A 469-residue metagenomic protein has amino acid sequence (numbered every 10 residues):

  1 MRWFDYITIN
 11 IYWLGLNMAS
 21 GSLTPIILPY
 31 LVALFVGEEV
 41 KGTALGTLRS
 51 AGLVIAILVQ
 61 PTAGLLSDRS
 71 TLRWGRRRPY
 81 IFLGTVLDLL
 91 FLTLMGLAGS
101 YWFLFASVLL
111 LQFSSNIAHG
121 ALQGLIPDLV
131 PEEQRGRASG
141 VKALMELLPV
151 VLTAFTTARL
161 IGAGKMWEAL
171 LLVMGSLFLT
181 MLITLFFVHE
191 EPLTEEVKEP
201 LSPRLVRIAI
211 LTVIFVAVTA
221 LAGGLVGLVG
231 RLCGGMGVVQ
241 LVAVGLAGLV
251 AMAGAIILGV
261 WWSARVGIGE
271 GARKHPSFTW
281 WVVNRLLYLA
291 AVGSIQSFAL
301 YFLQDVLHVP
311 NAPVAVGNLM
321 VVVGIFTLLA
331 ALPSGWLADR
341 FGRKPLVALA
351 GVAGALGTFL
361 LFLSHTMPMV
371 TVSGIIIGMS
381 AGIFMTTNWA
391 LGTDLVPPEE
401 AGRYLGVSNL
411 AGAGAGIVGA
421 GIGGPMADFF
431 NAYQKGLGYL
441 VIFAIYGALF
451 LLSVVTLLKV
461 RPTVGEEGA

Functional and structural regions predicted by a protein language model:
T24-G42, G230-M236, S297-A315: Short amphipathic helix-loop junctions that connect adjacent transmembrane helices in Major Facilitator Superfamily/SLC
E39-A51, G235-A247, H308-G324, L440-V441: Loop-to-transmembrane helix entry
L45-S67, V321-P333: Central cavity-lining transmembrane alpha-helices of secondary-active solute carriers, predominantly the Major
I55-I57, G136-I161, N409-A420: Glycine-rich segments within core transmembrane alpha-helices of 12-TM secondary carriers
R69-G84, R340-G351: Cytoplasmic membrane-interface "Motif A"-like loop-to-helix N-cap segments of 12-TM Major Facilitator Superfamily
R76-R78, R159-S176, G230-G245, P425-A448: A membrane-interface helix-boundary motif in multi-pass transporters
F82-G99, V352-H365: C-terminal ends and interior cores of transmembrane alpha-helices in multi-pass membrane transporters/permeases
G96, L179-H189, A444-A469: Multi-pass alpha-helical transporter architecture, strongest for 12-TM Major Facilitator/SLC carriers used
